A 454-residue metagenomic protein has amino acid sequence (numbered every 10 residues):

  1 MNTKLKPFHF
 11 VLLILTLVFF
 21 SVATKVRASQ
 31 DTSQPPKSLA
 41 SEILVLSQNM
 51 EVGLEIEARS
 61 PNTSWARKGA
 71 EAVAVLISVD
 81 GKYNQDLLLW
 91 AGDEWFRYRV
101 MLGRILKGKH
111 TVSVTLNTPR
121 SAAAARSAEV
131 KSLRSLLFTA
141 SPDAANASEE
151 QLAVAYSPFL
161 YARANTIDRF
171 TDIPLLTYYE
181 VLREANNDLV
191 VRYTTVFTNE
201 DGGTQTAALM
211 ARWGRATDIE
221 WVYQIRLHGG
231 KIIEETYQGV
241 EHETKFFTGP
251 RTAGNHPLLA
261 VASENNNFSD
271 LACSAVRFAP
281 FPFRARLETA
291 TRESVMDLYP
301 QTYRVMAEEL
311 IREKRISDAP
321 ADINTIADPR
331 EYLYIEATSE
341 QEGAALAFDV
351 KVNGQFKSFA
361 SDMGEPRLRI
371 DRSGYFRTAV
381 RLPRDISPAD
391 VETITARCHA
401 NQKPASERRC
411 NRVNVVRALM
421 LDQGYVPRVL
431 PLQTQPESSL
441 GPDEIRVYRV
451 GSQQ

Functional and structural regions predicted by a protein language model:
N2-L12: Bacterial N-terminal signal peptides that target proteins for export
V11-S21: Bacterial N-terminal signal peptides
V26-Q30: Boundary at the C-terminal end of the N-terminal hydrophobic targeting segment
D31, P35-V45, E57-F138, F356-V391 (+2 more regions): Beta-strand-rich ligand-recognition modules
L46-N49, S78-K82, G103-H110, L182-L189 (+1 more regions): A short, structured loop/turn motif at beta-sheet edges
M50-L54, E331-L333: Structural beta-strand segments of beta-rich domains
I56-P61, T115-P119, R192-A207: Generic short beta-strand segments
S141-Q151, R183-V190, V196-A207, A211-W221 (+1 more regions): Domain-length functional cores that host ligand/cofactor binding and catalytic or interaction surfaces in mature
